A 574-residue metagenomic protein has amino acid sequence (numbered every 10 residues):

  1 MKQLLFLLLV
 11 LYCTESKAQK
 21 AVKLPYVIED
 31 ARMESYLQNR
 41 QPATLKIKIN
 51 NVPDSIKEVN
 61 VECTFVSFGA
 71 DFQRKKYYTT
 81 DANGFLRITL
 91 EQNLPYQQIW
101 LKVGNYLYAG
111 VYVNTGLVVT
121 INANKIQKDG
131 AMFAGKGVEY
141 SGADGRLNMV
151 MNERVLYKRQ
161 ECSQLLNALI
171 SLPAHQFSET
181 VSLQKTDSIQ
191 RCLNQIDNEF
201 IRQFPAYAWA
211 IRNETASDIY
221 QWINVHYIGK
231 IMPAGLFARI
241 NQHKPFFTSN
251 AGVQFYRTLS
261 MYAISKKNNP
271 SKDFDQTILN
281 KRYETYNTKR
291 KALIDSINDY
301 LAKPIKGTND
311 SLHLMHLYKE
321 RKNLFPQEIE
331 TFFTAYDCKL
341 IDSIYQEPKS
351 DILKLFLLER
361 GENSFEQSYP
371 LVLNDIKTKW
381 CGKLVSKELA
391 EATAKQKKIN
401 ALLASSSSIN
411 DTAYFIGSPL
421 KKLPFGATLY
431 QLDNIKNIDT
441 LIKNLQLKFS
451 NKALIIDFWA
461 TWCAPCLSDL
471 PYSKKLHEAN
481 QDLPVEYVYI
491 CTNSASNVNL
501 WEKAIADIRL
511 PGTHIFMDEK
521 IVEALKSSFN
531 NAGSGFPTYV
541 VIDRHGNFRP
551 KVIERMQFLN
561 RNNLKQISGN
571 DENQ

Functional and structural regions predicted by a protein language model:
M1-A21, S568-Q574: Bacterial Sec-dependent N-terminal signal peptides
K20-Q203: A non-transmembrane, solvent-exposed segment enriched in polar/low-complexity residues
F72-R74, K452, S534-F536: Short, small/polar residue-rich loop motifs at catalytic or cofactor-binding pockets
M132-N451: Oxidative protein folding and maturation machinery
Q327, E502-R544: Short, internal strand/loop/helix patches that form the active-site neighborhood or redox-interaction surface
S450-F458: Local sequence-structure signature of Cys/Sec-based thiol-disulfide redox active-site neighborhoods
F458-K475, T492: Conserved redox-active cysteine motifs that mediate thiol-disulfide chemistry, especially di-cysteine Cys-X(1-2)-Cys
G533-T538, R544-N573: Non-catalytic, surface beta->alpha helical segment in thiol-disulfide oxidoreductase systems
